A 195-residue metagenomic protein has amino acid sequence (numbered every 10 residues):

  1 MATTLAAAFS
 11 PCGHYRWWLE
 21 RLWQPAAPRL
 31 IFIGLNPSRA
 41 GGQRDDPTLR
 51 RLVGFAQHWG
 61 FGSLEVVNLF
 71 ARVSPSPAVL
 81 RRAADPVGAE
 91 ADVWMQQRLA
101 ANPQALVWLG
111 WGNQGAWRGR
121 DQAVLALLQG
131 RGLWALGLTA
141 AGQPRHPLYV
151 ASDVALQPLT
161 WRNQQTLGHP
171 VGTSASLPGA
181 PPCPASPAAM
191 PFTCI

Functional and structural regions predicted by a protein language model:
M1-D46, S186-I195: Active-site and ligand/interface coordination hotspots across diverse enzymes and nucleic-acid-associated assemblies
R29, G62-S63, G132: Residues at the starts of beta-strands that form the adenosine-phosphate
I33-G34, V67, G110: Short hydrophobic segments within beta-strands
A40, S74, S152: Conserved protein kinase catalytic core
R44-T48, G119-D121: Residues at alpha-helix caps and immediate loop-helix transition turns in enzyme cores, especially N- and C-cap
L49-Q57: Short catalytic helix/loop segments, enriched in acidic residues and glycine and frequently bearing histidine
G62-V79: Short connector loops at secondary-structure junctions
L80-I195: Glycine/proline-rich loop-helix segments at beta-alpha junctions forming the active-site rim of enzyme cores
